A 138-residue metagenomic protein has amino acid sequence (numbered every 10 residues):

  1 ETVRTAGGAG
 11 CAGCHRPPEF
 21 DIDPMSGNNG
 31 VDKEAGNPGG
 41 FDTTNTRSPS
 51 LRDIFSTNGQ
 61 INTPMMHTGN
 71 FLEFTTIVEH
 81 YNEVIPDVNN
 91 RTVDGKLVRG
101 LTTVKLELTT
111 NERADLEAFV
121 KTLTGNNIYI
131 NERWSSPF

Functional and structural regions predicted by a protein language model:
E1-F138: Periplasmic c-type cytochrome electron-transfer domains
